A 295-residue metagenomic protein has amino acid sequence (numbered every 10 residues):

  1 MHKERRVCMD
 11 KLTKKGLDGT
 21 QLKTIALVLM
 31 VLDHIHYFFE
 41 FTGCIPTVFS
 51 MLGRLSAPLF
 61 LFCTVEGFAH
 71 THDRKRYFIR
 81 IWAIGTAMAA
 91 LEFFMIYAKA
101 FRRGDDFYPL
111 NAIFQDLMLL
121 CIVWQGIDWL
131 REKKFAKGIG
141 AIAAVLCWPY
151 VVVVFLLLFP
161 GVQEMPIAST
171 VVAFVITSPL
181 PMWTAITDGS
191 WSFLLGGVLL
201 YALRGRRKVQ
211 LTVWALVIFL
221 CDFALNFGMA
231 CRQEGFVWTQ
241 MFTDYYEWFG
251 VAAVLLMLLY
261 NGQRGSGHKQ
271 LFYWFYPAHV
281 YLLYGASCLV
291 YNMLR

Functional and structural regions predicted by a protein language model:
M1-R295: Alpha-helical transmembrane segments and their immediate juxtamembrane cytosolic regions
